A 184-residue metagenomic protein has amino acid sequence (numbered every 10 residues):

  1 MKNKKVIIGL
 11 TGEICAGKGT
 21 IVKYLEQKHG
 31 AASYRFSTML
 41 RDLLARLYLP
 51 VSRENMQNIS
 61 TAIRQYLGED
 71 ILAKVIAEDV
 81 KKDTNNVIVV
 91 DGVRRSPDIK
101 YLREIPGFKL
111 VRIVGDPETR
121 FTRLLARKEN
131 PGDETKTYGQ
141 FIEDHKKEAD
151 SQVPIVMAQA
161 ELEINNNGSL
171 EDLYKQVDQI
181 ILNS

Functional and structural regions predicted by a protein language model:
E13: P-loop (Walker A) phosphate-binding loop of NTP-binding proteins
A16: ATP-binding Walker
G19: Walker A/P-loop
A31-V89, V93-K100, G139-E143: ATP-dependent small-molecule kinase phosphotransfer cores that center on conserved nucleotide phosphate-binding segments
D70-I71, E129-Q176, N183: Small-molecule kinase domains that catalyze NTP-dependent phosphoryl transfer to phosphate-bearing small molecules
D79-N85, V89-N130: ATP-dependent NMP and nucleoside kinases share a basic, alpha-helical "lid"
